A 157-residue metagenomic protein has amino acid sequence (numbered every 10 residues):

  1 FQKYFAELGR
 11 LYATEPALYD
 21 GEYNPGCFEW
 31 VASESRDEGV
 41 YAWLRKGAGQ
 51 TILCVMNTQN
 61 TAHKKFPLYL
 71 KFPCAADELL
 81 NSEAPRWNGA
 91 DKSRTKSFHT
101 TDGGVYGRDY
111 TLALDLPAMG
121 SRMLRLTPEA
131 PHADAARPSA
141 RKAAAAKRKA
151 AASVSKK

Functional and structural regions predicted by a protein language model:
F1-K157: Carbohydrate-interacting/catalytic domains
